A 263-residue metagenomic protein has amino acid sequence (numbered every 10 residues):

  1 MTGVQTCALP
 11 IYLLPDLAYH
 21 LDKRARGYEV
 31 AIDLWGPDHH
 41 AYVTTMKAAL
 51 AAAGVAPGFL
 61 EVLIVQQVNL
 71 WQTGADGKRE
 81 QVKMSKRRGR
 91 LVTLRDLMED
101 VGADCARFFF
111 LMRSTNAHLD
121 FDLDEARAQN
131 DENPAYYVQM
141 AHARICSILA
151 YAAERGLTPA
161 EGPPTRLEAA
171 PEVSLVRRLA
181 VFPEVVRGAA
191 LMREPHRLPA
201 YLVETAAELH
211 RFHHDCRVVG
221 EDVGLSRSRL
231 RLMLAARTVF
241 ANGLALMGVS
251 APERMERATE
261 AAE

Functional and structural regions predicted by a protein language model:
V4-E263: Non-catalytic interaction-recognition regions
